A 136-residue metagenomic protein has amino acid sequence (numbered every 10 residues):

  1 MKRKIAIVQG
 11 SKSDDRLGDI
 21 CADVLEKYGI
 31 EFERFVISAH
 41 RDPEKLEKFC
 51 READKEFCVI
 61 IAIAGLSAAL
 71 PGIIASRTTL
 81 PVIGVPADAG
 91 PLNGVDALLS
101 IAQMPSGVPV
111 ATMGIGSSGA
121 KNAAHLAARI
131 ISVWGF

Functional and structural regions predicted by a protein language model:
R3, I30-F32, L80, Q103-M113: Glycine/charged-rich beta-loop-alpha catalytic/anionic-binding loops adjacent to active sites
R3-A39: Glycine-rich phosphate/diphosphate-binding loop of Rossmann-like nucleotide-binding domains
Q9-R16, N93-F136: C-terminal binding/interaction regions
D14-D19, P43-E44, A64-I73, L92-V95 (+1 more regions): Short glycine/serine/threonine-rich phosphate/pyrophosphate-binding segments that cradle anionic phosphate groups
D19-A22, E47-R51, P71, A75 (+2 more regions): Predominant activation on well-ordered alpha-helical scaffold segments within soluble catalytic domains
R34-D54: N-terminal beta-loop-helix "entrance" segment that forms/cooperates in small-molecule cofactor or anionic ligand
K48-P86: Glycine-rich phosphate-binding loop
A87-P91: Short, acidic/turn-prone active-site loops that include or flank metal/cofactor- and phosphate-binding residues
